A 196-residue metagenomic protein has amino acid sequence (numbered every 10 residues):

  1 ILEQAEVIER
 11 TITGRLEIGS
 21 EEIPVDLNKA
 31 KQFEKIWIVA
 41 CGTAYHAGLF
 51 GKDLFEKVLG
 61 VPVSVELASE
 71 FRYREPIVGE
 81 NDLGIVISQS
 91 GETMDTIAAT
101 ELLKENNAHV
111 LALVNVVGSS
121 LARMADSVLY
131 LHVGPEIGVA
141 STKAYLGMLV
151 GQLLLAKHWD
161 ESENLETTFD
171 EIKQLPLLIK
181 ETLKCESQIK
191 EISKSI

Functional and structural regions predicted by a protein language model:
L2-R15, E21, H109, A122: Conserved catalytic alpha/beta cores of large enzymes that bind or transform nucleotide phosphates and polynucleotides
Q4, Y73-R74, C185, I192: Residue-level recognition of alpha-helix termini/interfacial anchor residues
Q4-A5, T11, V58, H158 (+1 more regions): Generic structural signal for bulky hydrophobic/aromatic residues embedded in well-ordered secondary structure
E9-F33, I38-T43, E163, E171-I196: Cofactor-pocket helix-loop regions in the catalytic cores of large enzyme subunits
N28-L175: Glycine-rich phosphate-binding loops that contact phosphosugars or nucleotide phosphates
